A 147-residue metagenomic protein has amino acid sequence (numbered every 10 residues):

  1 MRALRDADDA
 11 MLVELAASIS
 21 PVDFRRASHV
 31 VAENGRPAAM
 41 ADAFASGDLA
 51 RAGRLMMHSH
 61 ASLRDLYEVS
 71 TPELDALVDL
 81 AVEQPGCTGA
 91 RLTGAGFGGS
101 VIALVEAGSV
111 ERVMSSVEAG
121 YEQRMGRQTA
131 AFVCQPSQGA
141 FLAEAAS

Functional and structural regions predicted by a protein language model:
M1-G89, L104-S147: C-terminal nucleotide
G98-L104: Short beta-strand->loop micro-motif that forms the acidic, two-metal-ion catalytic signature in nucleotide-processing
